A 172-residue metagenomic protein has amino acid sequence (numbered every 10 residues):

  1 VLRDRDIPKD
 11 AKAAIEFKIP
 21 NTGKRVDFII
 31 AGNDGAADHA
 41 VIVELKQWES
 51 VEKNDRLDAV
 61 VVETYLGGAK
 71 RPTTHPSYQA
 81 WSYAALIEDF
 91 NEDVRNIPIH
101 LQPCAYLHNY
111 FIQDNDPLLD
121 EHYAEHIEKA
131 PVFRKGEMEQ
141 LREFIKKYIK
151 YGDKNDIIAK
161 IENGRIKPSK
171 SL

Functional and structural regions predicted by a protein language model:
V1-E162: Accessory nucleic-acid engagement/destabilization modules that flank
N163-L172: Conserved adenine-nucleotide phosphate-binding loops and their immediately adjacent elements
